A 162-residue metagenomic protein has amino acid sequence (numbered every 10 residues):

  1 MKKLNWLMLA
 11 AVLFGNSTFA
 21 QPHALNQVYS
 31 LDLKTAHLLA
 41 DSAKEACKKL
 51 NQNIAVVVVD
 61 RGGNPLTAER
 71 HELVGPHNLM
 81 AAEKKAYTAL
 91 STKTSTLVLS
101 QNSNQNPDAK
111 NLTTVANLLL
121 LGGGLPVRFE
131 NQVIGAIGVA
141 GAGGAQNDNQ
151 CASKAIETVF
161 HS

Functional and structural regions predicted by a protein language model:
M1-K2: N-terminal secretory signal peptides that target proteins for export/translocation
N5-S17: Bacterial N-terminal signal peptides
Q21-S162: Flexible, solvent-exposed loop/hinge segments and secondary-structure transition points
